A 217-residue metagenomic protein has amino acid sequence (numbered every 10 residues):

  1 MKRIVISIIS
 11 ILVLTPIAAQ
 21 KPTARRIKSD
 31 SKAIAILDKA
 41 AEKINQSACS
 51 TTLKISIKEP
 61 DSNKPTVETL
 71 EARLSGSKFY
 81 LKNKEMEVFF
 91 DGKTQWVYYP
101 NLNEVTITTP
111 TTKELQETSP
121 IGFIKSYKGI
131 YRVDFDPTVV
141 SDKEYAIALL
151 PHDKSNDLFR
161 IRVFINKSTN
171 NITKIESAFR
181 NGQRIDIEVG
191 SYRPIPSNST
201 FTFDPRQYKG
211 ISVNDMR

Functional and structural regions predicted by a protein language model:
M1-A24: Bacterial Sec-dependent N-terminal signal peptides
P16-K64, S75-K78, Q207, S212-R217: N-terminal leader/targeting segments and the immediate start of mature chains
Q20-D30, S141, Y145, H152-R160 (+1 more regions): Non-transmembrane domains of secretory- and envelope-associated proteins
E42, T69-R73, E87-V88, V133-V139: Short, exposed beta-strand/loop patches in secreted or surface proteins that constitute
S47-T52, L74-L81, S141-A148, T169-I175: Short, hydrophobic/aromatic-rich segments at coil-to-beta transitions
D61, N101-N103, N181: Solvent-exposed strand-loop boundary residues in beta-sheet-rich modules
T69-E117: An acidic-aromatic
P110-V140: Flexible, surface-exposed loop/linker segments and immediately adjacent secondary-structure boundaries
